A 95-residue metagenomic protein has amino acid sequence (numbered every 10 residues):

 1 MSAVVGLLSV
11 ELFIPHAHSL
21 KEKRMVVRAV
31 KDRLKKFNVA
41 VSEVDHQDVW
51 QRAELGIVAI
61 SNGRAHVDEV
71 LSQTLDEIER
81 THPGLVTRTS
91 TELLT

Functional and structural regions predicted by a protein language model:
S2-K36, E77: N-terminal first-folded block
A3-L7, W50-E54, V86: A general secondary-structure signal for short beta-strands and their flanking turns/coil in non-transmembrane regions
L8-L12, L55-I57, T89-T91: A structural signal for short, well-ordered beta-strand segments
F13, K35, V39-S42, L55 (+2 more regions): Amphipathic alpha-helical assembly/interaction segments
N38-D45, L85-T91: Short beta-strand elements
E43-G63: Short, charge-patterned binding micro-sites
A59-T95: C-terminal structural segments of small proteins and small subunits
